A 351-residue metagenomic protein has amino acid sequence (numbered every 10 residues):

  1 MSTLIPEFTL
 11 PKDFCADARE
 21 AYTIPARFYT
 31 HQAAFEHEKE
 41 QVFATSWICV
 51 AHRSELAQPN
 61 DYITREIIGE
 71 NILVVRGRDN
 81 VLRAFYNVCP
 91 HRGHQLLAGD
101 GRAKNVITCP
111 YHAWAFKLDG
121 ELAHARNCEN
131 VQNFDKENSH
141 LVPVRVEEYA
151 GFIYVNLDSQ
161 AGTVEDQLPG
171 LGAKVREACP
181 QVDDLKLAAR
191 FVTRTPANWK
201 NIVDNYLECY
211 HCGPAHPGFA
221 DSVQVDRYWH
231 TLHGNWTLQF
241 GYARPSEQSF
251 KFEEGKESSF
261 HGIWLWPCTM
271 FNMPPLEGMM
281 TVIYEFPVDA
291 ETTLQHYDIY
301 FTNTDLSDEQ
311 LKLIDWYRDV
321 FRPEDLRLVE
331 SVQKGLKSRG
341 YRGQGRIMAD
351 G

Functional and structural regions predicted by a protein language model:
M1, A26-Y29, N303: Terminal targeting/low-complexity segments that flank the catalytic cores of oxidoreductases
T3, V75-R76, V81, N87 (+2 more regions): C-terminal catalytic domain of Rieske-type non-heme iron oxygenases
P6-A26: Short, contiguous pre-domain boundary segments
I24-I67: Non-catalytic accessory segments flanking enzyme active sites
F43-W47, H94, H211: Generic structural signal for secondary-structure transition and capping sites
T45-L56, A125-E129, W264-C268: Short Pro/Gly-enriched beta-strand edge/turn motifs at strand-loop
E55-S159, T163-A173: Rieske [2Fe-2S] iron-sulfur-binding domain
